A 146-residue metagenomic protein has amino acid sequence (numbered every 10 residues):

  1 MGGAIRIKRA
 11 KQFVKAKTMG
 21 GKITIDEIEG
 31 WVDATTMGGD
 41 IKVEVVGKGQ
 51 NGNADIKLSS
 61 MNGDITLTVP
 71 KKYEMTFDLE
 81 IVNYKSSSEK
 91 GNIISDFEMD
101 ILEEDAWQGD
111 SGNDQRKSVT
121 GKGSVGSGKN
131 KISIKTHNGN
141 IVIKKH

Functional and structural regions predicted by a protein language model:
M1-H146: Intrinsically disordered, low-complexity terminal regions
